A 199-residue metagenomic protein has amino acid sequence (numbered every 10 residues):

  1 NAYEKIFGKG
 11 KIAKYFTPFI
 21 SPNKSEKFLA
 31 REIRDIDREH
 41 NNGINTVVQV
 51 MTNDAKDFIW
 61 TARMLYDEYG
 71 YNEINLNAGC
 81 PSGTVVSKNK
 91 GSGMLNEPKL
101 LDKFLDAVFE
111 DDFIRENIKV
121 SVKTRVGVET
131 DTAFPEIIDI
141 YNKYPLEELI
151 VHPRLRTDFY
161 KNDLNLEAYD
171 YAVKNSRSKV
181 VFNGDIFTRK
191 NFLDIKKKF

Functional and structural regions predicted by a protein language model:
N1-F199: Flavin-dependent oxidoreductase catalytic cores
